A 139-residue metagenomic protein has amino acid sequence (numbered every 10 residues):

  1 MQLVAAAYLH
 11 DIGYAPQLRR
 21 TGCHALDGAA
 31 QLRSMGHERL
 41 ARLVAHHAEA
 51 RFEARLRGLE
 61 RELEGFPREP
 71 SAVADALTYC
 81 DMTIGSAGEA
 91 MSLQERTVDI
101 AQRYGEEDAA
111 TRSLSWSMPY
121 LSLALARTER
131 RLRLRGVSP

Functional and structural regions predicted by a protein language model:
M1-I100: Divalent metal-dependent catalytic cores for phosphoryl transfer on phosphate-bearing substrates
H37, G105-E106: Glycine-centered helix-coil hinge/cap
E106-P139: Charged phosphate-binding loop/patch that engages nucleotide di/tri-phosphates or the phosphate backbone of nucleic
